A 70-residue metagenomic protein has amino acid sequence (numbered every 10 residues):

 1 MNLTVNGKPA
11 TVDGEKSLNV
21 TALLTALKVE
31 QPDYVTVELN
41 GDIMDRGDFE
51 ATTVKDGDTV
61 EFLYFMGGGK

Functional and structural regions predicted by a protein language model:
M1-K70: Ubiquitin-like/PB1-type beta-grasp interaction modules and other compact soluble beta-rich domains
